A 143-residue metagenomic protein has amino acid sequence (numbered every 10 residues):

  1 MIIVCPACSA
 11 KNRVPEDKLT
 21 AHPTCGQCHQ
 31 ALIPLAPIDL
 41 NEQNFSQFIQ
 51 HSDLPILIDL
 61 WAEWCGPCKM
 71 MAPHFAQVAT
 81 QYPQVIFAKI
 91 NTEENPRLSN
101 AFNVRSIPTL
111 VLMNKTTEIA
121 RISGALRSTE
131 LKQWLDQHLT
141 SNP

Functional and structural regions predicted by a protein language model:
C5-C8, C25-C28: Short cysteine-rich clusters marking metal-coordination/redox-active sites
N12, L32, A72: Cys/His-rich microdomains that often coordinate metals
V14-P23: Short linker/helix segments within small regulatory modules
E16, S106, V111-P143: Non-catalytic, surface beta->alpha helical segment in thiol-disulfide oxidoreductase systems
I38-I56: A short beta-strand-turn-helix
L40, F75-R97, V104: Thiol-based oxidoreductase modules, predominantly thioredoxin-like and allied folds used for disulfide exchange
D53, L60-W64, S106: Short pre-active-site segment immediately N-terminal to redox-active cysteine/selenocysteine motifs in thiol-based
L60-H74: Conserved redox-active cysteine motifs that mediate thiol-disulfide chemistry, especially di-cysteine Cys-X(1-2)-Cys
